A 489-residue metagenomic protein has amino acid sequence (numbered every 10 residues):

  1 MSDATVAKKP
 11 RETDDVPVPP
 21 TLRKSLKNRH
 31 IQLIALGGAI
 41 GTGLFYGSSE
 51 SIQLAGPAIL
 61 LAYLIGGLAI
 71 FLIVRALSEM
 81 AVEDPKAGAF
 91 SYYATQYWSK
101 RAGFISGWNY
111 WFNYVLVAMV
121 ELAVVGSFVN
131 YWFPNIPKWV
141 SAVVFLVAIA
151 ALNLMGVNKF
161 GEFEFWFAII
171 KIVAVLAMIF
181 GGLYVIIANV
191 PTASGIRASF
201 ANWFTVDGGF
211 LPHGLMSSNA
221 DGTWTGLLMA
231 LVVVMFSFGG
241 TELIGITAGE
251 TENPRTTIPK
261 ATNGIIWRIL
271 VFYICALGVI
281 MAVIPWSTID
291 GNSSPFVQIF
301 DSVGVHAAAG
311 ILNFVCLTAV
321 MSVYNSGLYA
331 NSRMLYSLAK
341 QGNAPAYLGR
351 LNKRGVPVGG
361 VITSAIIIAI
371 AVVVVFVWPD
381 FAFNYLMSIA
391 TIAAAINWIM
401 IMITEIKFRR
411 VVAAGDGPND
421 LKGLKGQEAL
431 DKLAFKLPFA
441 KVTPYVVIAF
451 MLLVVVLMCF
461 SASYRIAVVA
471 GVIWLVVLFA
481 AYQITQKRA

Functional and structural regions predicted by a protein language model:
M1-S48, Q53-A55, F71-R75, K86-A87 (+2 more regions): Membrane-interface "cap" regions at the ends of multi-pass membrane proteins
A4, D15, Y92-T95, R101 (+7 more regions): Helix-loop-helix connectors at the membrane interface of multi-pass transporters/channels
L22-R23, Y46-S141, F145, I265-R268 (+2 more regions): Extracellular loop-to-transmembrane helix junctions
K86, N109-V124, V233-T251, A309-A346 (+1 more regions): Membrane-helix boundary/coupling elements in multi-pass transport proteins
Y92-A94, S99, Y131, T205-N219 (+3 more regions): TM-loop-TM module centered on a large, flexible mid-protein loop between adjacent transmembrane helices in multi-pass
W166-F167, Y347-V358, W398-S463, R488: C-terminal membrane-solvent junction of multi-pass transporters and transport-like membrane proteins
I172-H213, V279-I284, I401-D416, A462 (+1 more regions): Hydrophobic alpha-helical segments and their helix-loop junctions in multi-pass secondary transporters
V185-I186, A382-N397, L437-A489: A generic transmembrane alpha-helix motif of multi-pass inner-membrane proteins
